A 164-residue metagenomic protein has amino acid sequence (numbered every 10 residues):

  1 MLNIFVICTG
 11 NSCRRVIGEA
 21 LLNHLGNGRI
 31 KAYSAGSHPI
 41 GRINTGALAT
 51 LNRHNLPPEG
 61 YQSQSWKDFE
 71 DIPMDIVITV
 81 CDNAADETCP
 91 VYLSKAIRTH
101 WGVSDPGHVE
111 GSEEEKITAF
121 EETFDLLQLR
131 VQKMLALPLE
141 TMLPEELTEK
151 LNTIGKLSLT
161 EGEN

Functional and structural regions predicted by a protein language model:
M1-D68: Conserved active-site segments centered on acidic
G10-S12, D82-A85: Short glycine-rich anion-binding loops that position phosphate/pyrophosphate groups of nucleotides and phosphorylated
V16-G18, N44, E87-P90, E110: Short glycine-/acidic-enriched loop or helix-start segments at secondary-structure transitions that form or flank
Y33, I76-I78, T99-W101: Hydrophobic/aromatic beta-strand patches that form the interior of the parallel beta-sheet core in alpha/beta enzyme
G36, C81, G102-S104: Residues at the C-termini of beta-strands that transition into short coil/loop
P58, A84-T88: Glycine-rich nucleotide phosphate-binding loop and flanking beta-alpha elements of Rossmann-like dinucleotide-binding
D71-P73: Alpha-helix C-terminal capping/helix-to-coil transition sites in glycosyltransferase folds
T88-N164: Phosphate-binding/catalytic loops
